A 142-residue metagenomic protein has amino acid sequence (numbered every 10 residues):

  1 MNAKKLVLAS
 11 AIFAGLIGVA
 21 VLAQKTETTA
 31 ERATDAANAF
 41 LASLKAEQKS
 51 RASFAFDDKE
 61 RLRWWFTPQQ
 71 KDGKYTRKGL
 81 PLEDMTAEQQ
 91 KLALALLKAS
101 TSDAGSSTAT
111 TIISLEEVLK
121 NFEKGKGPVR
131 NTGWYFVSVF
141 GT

Functional and structural regions predicted by a protein language model:
M1-S10: Bacterial N-terminal signal peptides that target proteins for export
A9-G18: Bacterial N-terminal signal peptides
S10, S53-F56, L97: A general structural motif at alpha-helix termini
V19-A23: Sec/Tat signal peptide C-region and signal peptidase I cleavage site
Q24-A87: N-terminal mature-domain "stem" immediately C-terminal to a signal peptide or N-terminal signal-anchor/transmembrane
K59-T142: Acidic/His-rich structured neighborhood in mature extracellular/periplasmic domains
